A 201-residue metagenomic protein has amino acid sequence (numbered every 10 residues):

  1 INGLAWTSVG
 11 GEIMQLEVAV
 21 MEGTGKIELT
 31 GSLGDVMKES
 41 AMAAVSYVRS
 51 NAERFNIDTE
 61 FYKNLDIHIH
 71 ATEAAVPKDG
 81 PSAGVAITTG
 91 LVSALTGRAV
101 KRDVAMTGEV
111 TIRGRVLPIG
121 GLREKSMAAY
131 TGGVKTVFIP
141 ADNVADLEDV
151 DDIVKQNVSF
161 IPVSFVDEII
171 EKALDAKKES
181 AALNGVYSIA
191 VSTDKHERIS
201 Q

Functional and structural regions predicted by a protein language model:
I1-N2, V9-Q201: Peripheral, non-AAA+ core regions of ATP-driven protein-machinery
